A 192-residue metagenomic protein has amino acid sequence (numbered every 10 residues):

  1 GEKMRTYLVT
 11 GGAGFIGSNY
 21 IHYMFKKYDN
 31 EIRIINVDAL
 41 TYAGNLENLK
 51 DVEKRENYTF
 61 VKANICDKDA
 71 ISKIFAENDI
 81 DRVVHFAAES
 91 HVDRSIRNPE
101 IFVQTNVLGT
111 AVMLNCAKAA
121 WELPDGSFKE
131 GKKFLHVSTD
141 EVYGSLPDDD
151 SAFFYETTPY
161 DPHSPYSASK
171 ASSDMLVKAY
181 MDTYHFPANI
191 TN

Functional and structural regions predicted by a protein language model:
E2-N192: N-terminal Rossmann-like NAD(P)+-binding domain of SDR-like oxidoreductases, especially those catalyzing
